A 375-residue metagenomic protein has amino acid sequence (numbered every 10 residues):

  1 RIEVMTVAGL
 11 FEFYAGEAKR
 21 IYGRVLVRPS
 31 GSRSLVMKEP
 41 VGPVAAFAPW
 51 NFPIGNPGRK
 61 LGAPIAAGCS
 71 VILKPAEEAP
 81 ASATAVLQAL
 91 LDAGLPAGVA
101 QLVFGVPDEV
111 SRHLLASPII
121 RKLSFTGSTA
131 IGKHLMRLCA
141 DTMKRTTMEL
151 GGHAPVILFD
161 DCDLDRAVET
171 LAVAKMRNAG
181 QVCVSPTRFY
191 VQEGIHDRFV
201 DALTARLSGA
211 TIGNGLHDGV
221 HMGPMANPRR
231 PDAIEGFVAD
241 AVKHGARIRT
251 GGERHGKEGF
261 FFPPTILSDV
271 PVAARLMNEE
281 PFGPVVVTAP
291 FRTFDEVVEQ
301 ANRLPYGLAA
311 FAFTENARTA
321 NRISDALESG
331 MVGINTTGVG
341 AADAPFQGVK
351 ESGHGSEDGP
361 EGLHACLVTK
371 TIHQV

Functional and structural regions predicted by a protein language model:
R1-I21: Long amphipathic alpha-helix in the N-terminal Rossmann-like dinucleotide-binding domain of NAD(P)-dependent
L10-E12, G23-R166, F291: Rossmann-like NAD(P) dinucleotide-binding subdomain of oxidoreductase/dehydrogenase enzymes
E17, F47, V103-V106, T126 (+4 more regions): Conserved residues at the C-terminal ends of beta-strands
V25, V44, S70, P107 (+12 more regions): Gly/Ser/Thr-rich beta-alpha loop segments that engage phosphate groups in nucleotides
H113-L114, T170, Q300, I323: CheY-like receiver
I120, I157, T211, V238 (+3 more regions): Conserved C-terminal structural/oligomerization subdomain of aldehyde/semialdehyde dehydrogenase
K122, A130-P271, Q300, I334: ALDH superfamily catalytic-core signature
